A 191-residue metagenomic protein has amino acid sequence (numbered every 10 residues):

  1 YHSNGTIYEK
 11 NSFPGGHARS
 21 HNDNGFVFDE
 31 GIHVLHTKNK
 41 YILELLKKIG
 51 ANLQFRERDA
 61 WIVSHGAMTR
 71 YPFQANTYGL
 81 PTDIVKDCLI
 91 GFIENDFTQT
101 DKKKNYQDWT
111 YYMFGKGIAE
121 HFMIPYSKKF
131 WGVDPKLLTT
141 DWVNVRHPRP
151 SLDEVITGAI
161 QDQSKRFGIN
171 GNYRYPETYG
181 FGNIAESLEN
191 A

Functional and structural regions predicted by a protein language model:
Y1-G5, I49-A51, N190-A191: Short glycine/proline-enriched coil/turn segments at helix->beta-strand junctions
Y1-N22: Glycine-rich FAD pyrophosphate-binding loop
S12-P14, T69, K128-K129: Short, solvent-exposed loop/turn segments at secondary-structure junctions
H17-A18, H33, M68, G182: Gly/Ser/Thr-rich beta-alpha loop segments that engage phosphate groups in nucleotides
A18-N22, N39, M123: Short, flexible helix/strand-to-coil boundary loops that buttress conserved ligand/catalytic motifs in alpha/beta
N24-T98: Dinucleotide-binding Rossmann-like beta1-alpha1 core, especially the glycine-rich loop that anchors the ADP
I84-A191: Active-site/ligand-binding neighborhood in enzyme catalytic cores
